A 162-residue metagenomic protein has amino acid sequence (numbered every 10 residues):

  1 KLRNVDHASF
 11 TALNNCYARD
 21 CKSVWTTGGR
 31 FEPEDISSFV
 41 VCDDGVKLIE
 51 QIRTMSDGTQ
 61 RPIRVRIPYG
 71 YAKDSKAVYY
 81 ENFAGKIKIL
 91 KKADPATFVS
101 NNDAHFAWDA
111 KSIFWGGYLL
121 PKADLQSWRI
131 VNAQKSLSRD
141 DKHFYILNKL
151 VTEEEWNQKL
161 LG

Functional and structural regions predicted by a protein language model:
K1-G162: Non-catalytic tandem-repeat scaffold regions and their flanking low-complexity/translocation tails
